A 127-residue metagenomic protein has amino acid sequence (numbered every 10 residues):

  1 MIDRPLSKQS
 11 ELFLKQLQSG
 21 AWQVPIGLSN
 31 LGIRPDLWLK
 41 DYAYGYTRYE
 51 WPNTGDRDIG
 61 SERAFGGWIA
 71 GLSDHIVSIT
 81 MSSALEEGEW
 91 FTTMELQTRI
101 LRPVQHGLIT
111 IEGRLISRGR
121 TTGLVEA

Functional and structural regions predicted by a protein language model:
M1-A127: Terminal targeting signals and extreme-terminal segments of soluble enzymes
